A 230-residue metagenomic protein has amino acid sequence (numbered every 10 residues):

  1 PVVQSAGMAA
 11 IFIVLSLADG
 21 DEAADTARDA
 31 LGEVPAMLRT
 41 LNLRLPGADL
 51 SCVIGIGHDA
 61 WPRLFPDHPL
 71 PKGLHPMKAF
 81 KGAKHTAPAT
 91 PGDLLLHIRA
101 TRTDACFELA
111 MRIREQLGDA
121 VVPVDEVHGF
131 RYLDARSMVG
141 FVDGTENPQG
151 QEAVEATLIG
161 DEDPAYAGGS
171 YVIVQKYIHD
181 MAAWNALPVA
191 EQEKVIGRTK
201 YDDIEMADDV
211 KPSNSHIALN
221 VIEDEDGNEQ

Functional and structural regions predicted by a protein language model:
P1-Q230: Long, histidine/aromatic-enriched segments associated with O2/redox biology
